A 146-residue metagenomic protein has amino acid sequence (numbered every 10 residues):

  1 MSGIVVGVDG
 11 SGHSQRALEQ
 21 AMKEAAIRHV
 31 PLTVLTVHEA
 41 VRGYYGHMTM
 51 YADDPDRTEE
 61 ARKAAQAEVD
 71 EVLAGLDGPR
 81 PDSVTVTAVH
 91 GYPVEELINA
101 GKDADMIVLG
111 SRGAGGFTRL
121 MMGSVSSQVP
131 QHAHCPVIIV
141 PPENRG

Functional and structural regions predicted by a protein language model:
S2-Y51, V84: Small/aliphatic-rich secondary-structure junction motif
I4, A21, L32, L97 (+2 more regions): Hydrophobic structural packing positions in well-ordered secondary structure
H13, A74-I107, N144-G146: Structural beta-alpha unit
L35, T85-V89, I138: General small-molecule cofactor/ligand-binding pocket signal
T36, S111-R112, P141-P142: Short secondary-structure boundary segments
T49-D53, A104-D105: Short, hinge-like loop/turn segments at secondary-structure boundaries
A52-A67: A short acidic, glycine-rich active-site loop that binds or catalyzes chemistry on phosphate/adenosine moieties
M106-Q131, G146: Glycine-rich, Arg-bearing micro-motifs that act as flexible, cationic patches
